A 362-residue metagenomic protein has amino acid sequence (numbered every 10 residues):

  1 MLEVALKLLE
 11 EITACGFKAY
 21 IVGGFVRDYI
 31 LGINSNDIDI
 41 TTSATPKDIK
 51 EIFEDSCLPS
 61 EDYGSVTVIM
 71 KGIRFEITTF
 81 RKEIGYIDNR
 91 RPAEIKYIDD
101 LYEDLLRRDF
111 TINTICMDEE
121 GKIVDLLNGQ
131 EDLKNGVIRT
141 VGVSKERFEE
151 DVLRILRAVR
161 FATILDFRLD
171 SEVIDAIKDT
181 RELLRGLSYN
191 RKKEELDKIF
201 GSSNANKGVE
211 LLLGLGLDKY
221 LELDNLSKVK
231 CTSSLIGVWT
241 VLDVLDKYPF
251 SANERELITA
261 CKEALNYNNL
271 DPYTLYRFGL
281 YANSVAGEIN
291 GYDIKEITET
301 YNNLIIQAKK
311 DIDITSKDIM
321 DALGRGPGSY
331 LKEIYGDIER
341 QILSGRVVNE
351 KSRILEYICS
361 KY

Functional and structural regions predicted by a protein language model:
M1-Y362: Catalytic cores of the polymerase beta-like nucleotidyltransferase superfamily and closely associated nucleotide
